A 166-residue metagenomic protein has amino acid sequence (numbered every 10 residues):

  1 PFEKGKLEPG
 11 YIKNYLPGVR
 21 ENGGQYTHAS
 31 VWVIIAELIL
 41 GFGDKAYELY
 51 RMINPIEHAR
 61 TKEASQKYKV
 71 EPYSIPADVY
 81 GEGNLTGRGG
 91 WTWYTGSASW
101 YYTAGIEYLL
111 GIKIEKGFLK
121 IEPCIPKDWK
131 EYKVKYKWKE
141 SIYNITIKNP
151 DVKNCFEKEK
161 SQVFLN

Functional and structural regions predicted by a protein language model:
P1-G10, N14-Q25, W32-N166: Non-catalytic C-terminal accessory modules of carbohydrate-active enzymes
